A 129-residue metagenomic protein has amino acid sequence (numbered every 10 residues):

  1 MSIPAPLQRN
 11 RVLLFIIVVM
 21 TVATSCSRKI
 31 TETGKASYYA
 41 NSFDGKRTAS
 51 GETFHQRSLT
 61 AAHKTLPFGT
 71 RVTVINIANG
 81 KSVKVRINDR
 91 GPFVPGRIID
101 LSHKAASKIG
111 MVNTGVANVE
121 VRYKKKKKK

Functional and structural regions predicted by a protein language model:
S2-R11, V22-K129: Secreted/periplasmic proteins
L13-V19: Sec-dependent N-terminal signal peptides
